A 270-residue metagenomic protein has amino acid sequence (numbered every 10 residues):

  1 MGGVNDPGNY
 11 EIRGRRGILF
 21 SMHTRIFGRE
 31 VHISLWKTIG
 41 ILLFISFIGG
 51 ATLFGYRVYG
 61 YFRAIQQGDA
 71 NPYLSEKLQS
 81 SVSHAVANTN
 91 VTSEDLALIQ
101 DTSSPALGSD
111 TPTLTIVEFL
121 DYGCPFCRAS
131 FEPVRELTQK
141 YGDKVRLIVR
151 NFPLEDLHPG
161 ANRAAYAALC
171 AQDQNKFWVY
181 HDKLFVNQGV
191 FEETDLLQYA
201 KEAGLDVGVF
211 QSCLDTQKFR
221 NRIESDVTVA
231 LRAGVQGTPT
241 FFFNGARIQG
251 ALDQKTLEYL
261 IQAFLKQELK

Functional and structural regions predicted by a protein language model:
G2-D156, D215, F219, I223-L231 (+1 more regions): Extracytoplasmic thiol/disulfide redox context detector
P112-T115, G142-R146, Q174-V179, L205-V209 (+1 more regions): Loop/turn elements at helix/coil->beta-strand transitions in domains of secreted/extracellular proteins
L114, P125-R128, H158-N162, A171-N175 (+5 more regions): Soluble non-cytosolic domains of exported or imported proteins
F119-D121, R150-P153, L184-F185, N244-A246 (+1 more regions): Active-site-proximal beta-strand/loop segments in catalytic clefts of secreted hydrolases
C124-C127, A167, F210, F241: Hydrophobic packing within well-folded, soluble alpha/beta domains
K140-Y199: Structural microenvironment flanking redox-active thiols in thiol-disulfide oxidoreductases
Q174, N187, A203-D206, F264-Q267: Phosphate/oxyanion-binding loops and surfaces in catalytic or ligand/nucleic-acid-binding neighborhoods
V190-L196, L205-G208, D215-A263: Thiol/disulfide oxidoreductase modules built on the thioredoxin-like
